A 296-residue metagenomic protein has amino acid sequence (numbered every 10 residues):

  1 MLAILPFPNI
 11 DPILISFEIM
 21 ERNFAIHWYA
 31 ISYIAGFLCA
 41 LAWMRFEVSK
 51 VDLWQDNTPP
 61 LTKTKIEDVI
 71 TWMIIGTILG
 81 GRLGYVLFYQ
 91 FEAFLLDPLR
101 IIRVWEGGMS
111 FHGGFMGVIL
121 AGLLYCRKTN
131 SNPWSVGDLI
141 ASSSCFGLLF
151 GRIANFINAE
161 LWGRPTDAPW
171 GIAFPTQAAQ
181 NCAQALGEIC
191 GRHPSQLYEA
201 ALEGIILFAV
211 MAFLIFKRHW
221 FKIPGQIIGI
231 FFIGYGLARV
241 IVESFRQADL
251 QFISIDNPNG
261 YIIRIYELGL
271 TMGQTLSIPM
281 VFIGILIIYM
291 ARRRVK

Functional and structural regions predicted by a protein language model:
M1-K296: Hydrophobic, membrane-interfacing alpha helices
